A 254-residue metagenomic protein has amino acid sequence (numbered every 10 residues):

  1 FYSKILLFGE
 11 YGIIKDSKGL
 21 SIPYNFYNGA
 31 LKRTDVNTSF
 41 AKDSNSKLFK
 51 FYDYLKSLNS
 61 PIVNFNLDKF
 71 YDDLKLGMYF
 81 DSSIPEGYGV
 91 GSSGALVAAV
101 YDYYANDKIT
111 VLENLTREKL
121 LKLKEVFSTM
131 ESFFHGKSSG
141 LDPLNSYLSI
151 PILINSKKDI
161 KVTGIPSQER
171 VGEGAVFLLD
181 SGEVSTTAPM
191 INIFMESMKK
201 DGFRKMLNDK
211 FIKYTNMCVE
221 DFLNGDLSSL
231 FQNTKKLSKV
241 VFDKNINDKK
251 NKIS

Functional and structural regions predicted by a protein language model:
F1-F8, G12-I14, S21-I22, G29-L74 (+4 more regions): C-terminal nucleotide
D16, P23, L96-A98: Residue-level recognition of conserved structural "scaffold" positions that shape functional pockets and channels
D81-Y104: Glycine/serine-rich anion-binding loops at beta->alpha junctions that coordinate negatively charged ligand groups
